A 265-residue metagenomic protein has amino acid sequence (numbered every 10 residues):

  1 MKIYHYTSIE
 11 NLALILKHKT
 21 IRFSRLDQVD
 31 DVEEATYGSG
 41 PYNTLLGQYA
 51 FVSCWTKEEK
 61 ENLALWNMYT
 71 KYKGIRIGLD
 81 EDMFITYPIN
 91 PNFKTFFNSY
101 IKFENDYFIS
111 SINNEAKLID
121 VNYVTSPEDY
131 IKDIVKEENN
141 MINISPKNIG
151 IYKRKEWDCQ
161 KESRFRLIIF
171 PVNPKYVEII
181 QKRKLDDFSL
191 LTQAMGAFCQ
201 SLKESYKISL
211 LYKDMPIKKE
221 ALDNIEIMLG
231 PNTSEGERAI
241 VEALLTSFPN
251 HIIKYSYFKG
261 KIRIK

Functional and structural regions predicted by a protein language model:
M1-K265: Catalytic-core loop-and-flanking beta/alpha module that positions acidic residues for ribose/phosphate chemistry
